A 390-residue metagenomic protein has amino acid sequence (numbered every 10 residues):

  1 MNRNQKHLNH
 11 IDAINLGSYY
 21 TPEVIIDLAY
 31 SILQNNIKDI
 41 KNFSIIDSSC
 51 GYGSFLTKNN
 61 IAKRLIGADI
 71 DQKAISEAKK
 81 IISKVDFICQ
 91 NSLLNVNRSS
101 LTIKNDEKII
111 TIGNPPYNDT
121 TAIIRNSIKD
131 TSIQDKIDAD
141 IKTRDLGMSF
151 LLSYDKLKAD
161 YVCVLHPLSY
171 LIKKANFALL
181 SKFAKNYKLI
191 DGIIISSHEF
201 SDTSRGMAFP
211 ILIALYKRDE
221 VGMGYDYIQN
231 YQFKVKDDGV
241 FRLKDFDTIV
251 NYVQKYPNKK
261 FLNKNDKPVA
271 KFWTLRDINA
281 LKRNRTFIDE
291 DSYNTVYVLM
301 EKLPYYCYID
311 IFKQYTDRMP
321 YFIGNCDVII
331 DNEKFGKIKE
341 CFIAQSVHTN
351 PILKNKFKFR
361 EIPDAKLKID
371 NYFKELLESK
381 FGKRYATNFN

Functional and structural regions predicted by a protein language model:
M1-K79, N91, V96, N355-N390: Class I S-adenosyl-L-methionine
L56, N118-A122, Y170-A175, M223-G224: Short catalytic/ligand-binding loop motif for oxyanion handling, primarily in non-cytosolic enzymes, centered on
K79-N105: S-adenosyl-L-methionine
N105-G113: Short SAM/SAH-binding signature in class I
N118-T143: Mobile active-site "lid"/loop adjacent to the S-adenosyl-L-methionine
D140-E199, A214: Conserved Class I SAM-dependent methyltransferase catalytic core
M207-D266: Flexible, glycine-/basic-rich loop-and-beta segments that form/coincide with the SAM-dependent methyltransferase
V269-N390: C-terminal target-recognition/interaction regions appended to catalytic cores
